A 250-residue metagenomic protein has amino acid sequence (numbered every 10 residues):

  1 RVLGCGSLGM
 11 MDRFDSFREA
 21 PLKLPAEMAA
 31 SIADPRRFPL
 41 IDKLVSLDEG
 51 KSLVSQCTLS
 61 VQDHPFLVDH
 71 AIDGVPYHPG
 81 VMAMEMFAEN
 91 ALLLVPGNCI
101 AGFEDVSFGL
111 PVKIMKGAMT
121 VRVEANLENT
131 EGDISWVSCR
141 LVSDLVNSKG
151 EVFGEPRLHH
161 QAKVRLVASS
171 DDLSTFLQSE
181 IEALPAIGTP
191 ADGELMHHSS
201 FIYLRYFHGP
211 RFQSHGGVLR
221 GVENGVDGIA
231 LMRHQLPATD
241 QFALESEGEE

Functional and structural regions predicted by a protein language model:
L3-E250: Acyl-thioester-processing domains in fatty-acid/polyketide/NRPS systems
